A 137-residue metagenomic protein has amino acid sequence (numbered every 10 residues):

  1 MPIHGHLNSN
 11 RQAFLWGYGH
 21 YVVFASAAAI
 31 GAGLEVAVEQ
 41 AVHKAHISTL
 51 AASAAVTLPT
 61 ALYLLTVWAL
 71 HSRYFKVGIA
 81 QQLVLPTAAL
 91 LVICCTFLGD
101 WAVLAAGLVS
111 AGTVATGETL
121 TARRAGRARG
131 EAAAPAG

Functional and structural regions predicted by a protein language model:
M1-P86, L91-V92, S110-A132: Predominantly late transmembrane helices and immediately cytosolic-facing juxtamembrane segments
C95-T96: Intrinsically disordered, low-complexity regulatory segments
G99-S110: Loop-to-transmembrane alpha-helix initiation sites
A134-G137: Long, low-complexity, intrinsically disordered cytosolic termini of multi-pass membrane proteins
